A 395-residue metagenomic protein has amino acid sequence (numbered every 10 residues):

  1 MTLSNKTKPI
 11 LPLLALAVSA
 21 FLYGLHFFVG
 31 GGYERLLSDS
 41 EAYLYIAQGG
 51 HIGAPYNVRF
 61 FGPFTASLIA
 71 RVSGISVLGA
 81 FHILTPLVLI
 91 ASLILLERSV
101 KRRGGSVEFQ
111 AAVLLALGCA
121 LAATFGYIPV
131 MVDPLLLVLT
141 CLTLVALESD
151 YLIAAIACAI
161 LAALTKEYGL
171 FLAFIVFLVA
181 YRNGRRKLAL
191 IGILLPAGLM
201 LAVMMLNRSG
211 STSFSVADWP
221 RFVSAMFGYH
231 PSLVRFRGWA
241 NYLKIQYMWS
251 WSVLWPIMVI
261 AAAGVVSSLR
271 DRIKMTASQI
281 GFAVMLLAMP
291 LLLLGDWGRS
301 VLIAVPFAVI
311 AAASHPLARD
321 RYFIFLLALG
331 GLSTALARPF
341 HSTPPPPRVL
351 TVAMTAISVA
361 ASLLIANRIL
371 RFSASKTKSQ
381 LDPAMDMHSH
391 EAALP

Functional and structural regions predicted by a protein language model:
L22-G32, D39, G53, F174 (+2 more regions): Membrane-lumen/periplasm interface segments of specific transmembrane helices in polyprenyl phosphate-linked
I46-I75, Y168: Short hydrophobic/aromatic helix or loop-helix immediately within or flanking a transmembrane segment in polytopic
G74-I94: Loop-to-helix entry region of an early transmembrane alpha helix in multi-pass inner-membrane enzymes
L96-C119, V138, F325: Transmembrane-helix signature of polytopic, membrane-embedded enzymes that assemble or transfer cell-envelope glycans
A112, A122-C141, A162-T165, S300-V305: Multi-pass, polyprenyl lipid-linked donor-dependent membrane glycosyltransferases
L135, C141-A154, P316: Membrane-interface transmembrane helices that cradle and orient dolichyl/undecaprenyl
M258-R319: Membrane-water interface signatures at transmembrane helix termini and the short loops that connect adjacent helices
Y322-P395: Transmembrane helical bundles and short interhelical boundary loops of multi-pass, membrane-embedded
